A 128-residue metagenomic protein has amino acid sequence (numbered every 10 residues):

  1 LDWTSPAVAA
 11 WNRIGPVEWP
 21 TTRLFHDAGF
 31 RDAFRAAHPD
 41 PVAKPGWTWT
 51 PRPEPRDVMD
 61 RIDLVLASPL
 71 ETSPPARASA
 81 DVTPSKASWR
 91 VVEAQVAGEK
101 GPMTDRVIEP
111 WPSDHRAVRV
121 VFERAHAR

Functional and structural regions predicted by a protein language model:
L1-R128: Metal-dependent phosphoester-hydrolase catalytic domains
